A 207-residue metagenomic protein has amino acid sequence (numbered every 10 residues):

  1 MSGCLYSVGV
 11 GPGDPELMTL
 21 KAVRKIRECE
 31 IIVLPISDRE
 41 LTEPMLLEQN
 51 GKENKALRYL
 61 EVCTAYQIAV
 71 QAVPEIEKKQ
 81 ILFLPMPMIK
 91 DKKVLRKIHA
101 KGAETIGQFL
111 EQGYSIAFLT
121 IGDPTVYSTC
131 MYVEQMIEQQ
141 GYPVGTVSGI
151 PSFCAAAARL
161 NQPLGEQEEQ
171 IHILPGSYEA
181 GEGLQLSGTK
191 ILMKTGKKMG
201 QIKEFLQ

Functional and structural regions predicted by a protein language model:
M1-I81: Glycine-rich, flexible N-terminal cofactor/catalytic loop recognition
M1-V10, K90-K92, L164-Q167: Short, basic, glycine/proline-bearing loop/turn elements
C4-V8, Y114-F118, V144, G188-M193: Generic beta-sheet signal
L5, G51-N54, Y66, L184-Q207: A contiguous loop/helix-start segment that scaffolds small-molecule binding in enzyme catalytic cores
I26-E30, G113, S187-G188: Short, well-ordered alpha-helix to beta-strand connector turns
L34-P35, F83, F118-T120, T146-G149 (+1 more regions): General beta-strand structural signal in soluble alpha/beta enzymes
Q67-V70, E77, L82-E111: Glycine/small-residue-rich loop that forms an oxyanion/phosphate-binding "nest" at active or ligand-binding sites
T125-L186: Class I SAM-dependent methyltransferase SAM-binding "motif I" and its flanking Rossmann-like core
